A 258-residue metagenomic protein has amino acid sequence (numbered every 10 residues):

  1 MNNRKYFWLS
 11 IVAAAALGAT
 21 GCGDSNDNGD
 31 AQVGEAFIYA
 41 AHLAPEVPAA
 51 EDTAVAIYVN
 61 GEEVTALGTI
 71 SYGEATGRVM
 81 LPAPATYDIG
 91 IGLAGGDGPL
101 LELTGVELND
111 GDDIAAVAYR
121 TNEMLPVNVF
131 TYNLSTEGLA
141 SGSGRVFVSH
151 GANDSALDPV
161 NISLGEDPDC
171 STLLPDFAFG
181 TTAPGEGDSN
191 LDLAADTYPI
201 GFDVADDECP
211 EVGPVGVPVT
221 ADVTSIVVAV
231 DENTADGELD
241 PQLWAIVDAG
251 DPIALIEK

Functional and structural regions predicted by a protein language model:
M1-T20: Sec-dependent bacterial lipoprotein signal peptides
C22-K258: Intrinsically disordered, low-complexity polar regions and short flexible loop motifs
